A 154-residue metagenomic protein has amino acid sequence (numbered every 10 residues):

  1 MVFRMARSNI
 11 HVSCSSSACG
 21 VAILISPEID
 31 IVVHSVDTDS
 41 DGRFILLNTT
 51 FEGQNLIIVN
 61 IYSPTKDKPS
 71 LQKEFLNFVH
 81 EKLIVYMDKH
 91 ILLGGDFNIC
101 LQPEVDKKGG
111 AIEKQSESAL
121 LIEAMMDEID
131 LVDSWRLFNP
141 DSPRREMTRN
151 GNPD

Functional and structural regions predicted by a protein language model:
M1-D154: A shared catalytic/ligand-binding motif for oxyanion handling
